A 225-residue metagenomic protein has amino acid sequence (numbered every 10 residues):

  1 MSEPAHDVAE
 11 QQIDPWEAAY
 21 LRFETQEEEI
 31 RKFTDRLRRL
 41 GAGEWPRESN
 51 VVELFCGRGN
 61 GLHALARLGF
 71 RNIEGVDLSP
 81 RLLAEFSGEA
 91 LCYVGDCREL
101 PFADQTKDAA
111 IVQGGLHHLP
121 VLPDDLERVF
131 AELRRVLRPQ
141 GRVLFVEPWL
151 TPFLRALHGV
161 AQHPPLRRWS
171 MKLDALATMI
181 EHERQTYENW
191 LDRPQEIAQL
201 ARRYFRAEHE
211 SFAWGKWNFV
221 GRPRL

Functional and structural regions predicted by a protein language model:
M1-P46: Conserved class I S-adenosyl-L-methionine
E48-G57: Conserved class I S-adenosyl-L-methionine
R58-E99: Class I SAM-dependent methyltransferase SAM/SAH-binding core
I111: A conserved beta-strand element that flanks and buttresses the S-adenosyl-L-methionine
G114-H118: Short catalytic micro-motifs in class I SAM-dependent methyltransferases
E127-P139: A short glycine-rich, Lys/Arg-flanked "PGG" loop and its adjoining helix->strand segment in the class I
V146-R202, E210-S211: C-terminal alpha-helical "lid/dimerization" subdomain adjacent to the S-adenosyl-L-methionine
R203-L225: Core SAM-dependent methyltransferase catalytic element
